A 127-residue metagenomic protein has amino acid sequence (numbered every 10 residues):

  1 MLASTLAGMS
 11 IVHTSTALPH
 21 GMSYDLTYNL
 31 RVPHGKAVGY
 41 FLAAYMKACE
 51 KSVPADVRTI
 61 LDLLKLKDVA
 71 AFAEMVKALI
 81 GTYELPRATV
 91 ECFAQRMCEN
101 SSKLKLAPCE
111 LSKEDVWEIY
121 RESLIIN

Functional and structural regions predicted by a protein language model:
M1-E74: Active-site segments that bind and position negatively charged phosphate/pyrophosphate groups
L63-N127: C-terminal charged capping/lid subdomain of soluble metabolic enzymes
